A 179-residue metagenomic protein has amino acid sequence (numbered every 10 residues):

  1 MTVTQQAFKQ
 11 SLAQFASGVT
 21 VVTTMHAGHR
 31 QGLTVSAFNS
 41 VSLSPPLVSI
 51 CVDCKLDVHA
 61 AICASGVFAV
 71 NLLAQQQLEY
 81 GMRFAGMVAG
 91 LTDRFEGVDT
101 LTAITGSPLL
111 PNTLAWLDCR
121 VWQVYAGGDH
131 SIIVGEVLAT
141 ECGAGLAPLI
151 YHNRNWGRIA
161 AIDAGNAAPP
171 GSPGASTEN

Functional and structural regions predicted by a protein language model:
M1-N179: Basic, polyanion-binding surface patches
